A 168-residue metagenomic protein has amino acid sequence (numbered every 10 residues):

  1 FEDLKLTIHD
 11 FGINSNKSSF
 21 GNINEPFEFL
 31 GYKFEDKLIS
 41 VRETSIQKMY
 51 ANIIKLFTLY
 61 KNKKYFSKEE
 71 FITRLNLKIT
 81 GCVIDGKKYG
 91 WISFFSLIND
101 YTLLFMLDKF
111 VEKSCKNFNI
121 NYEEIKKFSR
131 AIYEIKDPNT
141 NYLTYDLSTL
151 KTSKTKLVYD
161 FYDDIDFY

Functional and structural regions predicted by a protein language model:
E2-K37: Conserved catalytic core of two-metal-ion nucleotidyltransferases
I23-Y168: Right-hand nucleic-acid polymerase module
